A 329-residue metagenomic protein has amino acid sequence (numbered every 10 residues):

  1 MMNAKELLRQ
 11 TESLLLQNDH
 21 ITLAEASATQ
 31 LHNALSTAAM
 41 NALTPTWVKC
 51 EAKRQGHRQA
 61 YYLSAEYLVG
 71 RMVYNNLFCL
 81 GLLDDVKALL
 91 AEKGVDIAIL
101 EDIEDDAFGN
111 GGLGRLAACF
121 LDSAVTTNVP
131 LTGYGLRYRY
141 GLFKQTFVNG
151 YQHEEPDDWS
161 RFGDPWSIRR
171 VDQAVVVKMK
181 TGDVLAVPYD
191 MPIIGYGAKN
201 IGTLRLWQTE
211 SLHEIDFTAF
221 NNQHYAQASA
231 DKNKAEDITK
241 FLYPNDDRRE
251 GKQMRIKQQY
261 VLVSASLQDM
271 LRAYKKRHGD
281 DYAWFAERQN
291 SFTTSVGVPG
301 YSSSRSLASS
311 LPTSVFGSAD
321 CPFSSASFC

Functional and structural regions predicted by a protein language model:
M1-C329: A conserved ligand/cofactor-binding region detector
